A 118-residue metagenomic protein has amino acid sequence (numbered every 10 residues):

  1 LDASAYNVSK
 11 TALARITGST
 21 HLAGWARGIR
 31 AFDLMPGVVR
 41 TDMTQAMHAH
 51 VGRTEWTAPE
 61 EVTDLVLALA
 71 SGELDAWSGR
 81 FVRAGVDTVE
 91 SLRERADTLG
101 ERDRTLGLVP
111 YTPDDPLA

Functional and structural regions predicted by a protein language model:
L1-A26, V38-V39: Catalytic loop of short-chain dehydrogenase/reductase
N7, T44-V51: Short glycine/proline- and charge-enriched loop/turn segments that cap or connect secondary-structure elements
A14, D42, P59-E60: Residues in well-ordered alpha-helical elements
T20, G24, H48-V51, E73: Active-site catalytic pocket residues across diverse enzymes, especially alpha/beta-hydrolases
R30: Residue-level detector of anion-binding/catalytic polar loops
D33, V51-A118: C-terminal helical subdomain
P36-A46: Short, flexible catalytic-loop segment of classical short-chain dehydrogenase/reductase
